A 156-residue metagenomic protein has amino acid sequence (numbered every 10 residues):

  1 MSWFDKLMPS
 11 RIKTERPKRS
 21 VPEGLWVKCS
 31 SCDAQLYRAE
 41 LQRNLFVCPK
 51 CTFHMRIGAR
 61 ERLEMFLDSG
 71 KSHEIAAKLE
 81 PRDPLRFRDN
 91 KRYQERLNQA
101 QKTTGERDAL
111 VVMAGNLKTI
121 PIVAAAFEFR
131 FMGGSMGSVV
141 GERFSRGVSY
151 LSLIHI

Functional and structural regions predicted by a protein language model:
M1-L25: Charged, compositionally biased N-terminal leader segments and the immediate start of the first structured element
R11-R16, V27-K28, M55-V112: An N-cap/entry alpha-helix motif that binds or orients negatively charged groups
W26, L45: Residues immediately within or flanking Cys/His clusters that coordinate Zn2+ in small zinc-binding modules
C29-C32, C48-C51: Short cysteine-rich clusters marking metal-coordination/redox-active sites
L36, H54-M55: Cys/His-rich microdomains that often coordinate metals
F46-K50, R56-I57: Short, small/acidic-rich helices and loops at N termini and domain boundaries of DNA replication/processing enzymes
T104-D108, S135-S149: Glycine-rich anion/phosphate-binding loops
I154-I156: Conserved small/polar residues in nucleotide/adenosyl-binding loops
